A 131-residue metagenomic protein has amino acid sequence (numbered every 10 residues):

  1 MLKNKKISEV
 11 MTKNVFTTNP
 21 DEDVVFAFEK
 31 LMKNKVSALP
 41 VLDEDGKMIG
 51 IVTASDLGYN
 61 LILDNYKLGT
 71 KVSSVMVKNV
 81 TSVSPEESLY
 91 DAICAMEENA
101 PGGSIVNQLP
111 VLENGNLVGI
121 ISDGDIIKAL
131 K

Functional and structural regions predicted by a protein language model:
K3-V15, T70-V80: Bateman (tandem CBS) regulatory domains
K5, E22, V52, T70 (+2 more regions): Short beta-to-alpha loop/turn elements within the nucleotide-binding domains of ABC transporters
S8, F16, V25, G58 (+2 more regions): Nucleotide phosphate-binding site architecture
E9, A38, S74, I105-Q108: Residues at the N-termini of beta-strands
T17-K35, L42, V83-I105, V111-L112 (+1 more regions): The conserved cystathionine-beta-synthase
L31, L39-S55, M96, N107-D125: A glycine-centered beta-loop-beta connector
G58-T70, I126-K131: A short, polar/charged loop-to-alpha-helix boundary motif
